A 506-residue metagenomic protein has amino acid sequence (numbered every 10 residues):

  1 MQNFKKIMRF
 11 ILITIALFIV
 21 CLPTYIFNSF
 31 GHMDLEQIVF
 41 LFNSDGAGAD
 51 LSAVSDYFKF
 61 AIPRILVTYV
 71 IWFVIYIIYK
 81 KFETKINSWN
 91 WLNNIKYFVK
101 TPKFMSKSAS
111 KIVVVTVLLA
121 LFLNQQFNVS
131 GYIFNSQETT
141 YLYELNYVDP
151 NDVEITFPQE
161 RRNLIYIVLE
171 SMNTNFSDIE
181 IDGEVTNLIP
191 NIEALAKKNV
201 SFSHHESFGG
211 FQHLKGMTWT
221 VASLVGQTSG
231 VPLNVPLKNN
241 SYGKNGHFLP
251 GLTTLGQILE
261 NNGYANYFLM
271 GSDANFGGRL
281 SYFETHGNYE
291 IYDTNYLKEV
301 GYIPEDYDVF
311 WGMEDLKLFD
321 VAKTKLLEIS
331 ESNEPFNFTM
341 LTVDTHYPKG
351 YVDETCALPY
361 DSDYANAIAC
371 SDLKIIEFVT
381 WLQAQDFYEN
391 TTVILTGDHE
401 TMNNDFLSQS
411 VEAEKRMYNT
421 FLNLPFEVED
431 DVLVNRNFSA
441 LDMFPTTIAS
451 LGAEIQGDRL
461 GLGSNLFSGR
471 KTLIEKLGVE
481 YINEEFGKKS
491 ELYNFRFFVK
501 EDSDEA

Functional and structural regions predicted by a protein language model:
M1-N135: Transmembrane and membrane-interface helices of multi-pass, inner-membrane envelope-modifying transferases
D34-E36, N135-Y141, T254, D293 (+1 more regions): A diffuse structural propensity rather than consistent per-protein peaks
V129-Y147: Alpha-helical transmembrane signal-anchor/signal-peptide segments
P150-R162, Y166-A506: Solvent-exposed soluble domains appended to multi-pass membrane proteins
